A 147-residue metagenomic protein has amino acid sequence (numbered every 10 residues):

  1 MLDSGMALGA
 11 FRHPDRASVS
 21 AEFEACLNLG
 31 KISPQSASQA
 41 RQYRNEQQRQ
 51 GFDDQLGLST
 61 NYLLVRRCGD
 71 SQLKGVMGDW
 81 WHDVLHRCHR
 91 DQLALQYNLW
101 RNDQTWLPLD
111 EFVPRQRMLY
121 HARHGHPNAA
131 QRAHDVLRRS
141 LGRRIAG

Functional and structural regions predicted by a protein language model:
M1-G147: Glycosyltransferase catalytic domains, chiefly GT-A lineage
